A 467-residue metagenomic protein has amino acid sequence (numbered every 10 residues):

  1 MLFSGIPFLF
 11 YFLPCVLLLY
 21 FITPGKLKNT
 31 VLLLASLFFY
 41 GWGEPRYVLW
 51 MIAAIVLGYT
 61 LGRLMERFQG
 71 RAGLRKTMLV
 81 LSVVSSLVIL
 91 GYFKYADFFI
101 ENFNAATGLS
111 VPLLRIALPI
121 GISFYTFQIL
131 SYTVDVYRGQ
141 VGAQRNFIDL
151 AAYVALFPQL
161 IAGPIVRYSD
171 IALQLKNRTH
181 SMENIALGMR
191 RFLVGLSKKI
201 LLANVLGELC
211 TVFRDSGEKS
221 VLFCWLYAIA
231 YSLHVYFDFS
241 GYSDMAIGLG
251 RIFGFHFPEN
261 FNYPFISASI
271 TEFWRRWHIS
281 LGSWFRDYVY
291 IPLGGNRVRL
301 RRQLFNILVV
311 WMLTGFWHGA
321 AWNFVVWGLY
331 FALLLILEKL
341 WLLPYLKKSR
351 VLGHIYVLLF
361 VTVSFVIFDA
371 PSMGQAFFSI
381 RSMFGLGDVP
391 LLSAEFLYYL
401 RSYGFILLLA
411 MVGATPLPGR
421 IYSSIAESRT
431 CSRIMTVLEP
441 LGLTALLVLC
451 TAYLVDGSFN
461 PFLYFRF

Functional and structural regions predicted by a protein language model:
M1-R466: Membrane-embedded transmembrane alpha-helical bundles that form the catalytic cores of multi-pass lipid-modifying
